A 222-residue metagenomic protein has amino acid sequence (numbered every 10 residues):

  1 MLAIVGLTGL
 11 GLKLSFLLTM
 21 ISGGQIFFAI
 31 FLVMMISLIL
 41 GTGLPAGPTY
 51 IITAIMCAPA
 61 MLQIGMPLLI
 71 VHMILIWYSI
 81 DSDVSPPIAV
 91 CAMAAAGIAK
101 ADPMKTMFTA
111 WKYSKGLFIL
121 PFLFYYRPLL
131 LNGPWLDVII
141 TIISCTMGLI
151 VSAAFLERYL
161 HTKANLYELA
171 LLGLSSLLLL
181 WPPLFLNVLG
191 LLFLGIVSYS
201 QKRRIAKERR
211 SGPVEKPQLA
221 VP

Functional and structural regions predicted by a protein language model:
M1-P222: Alpha-helical transmembrane segments of multi-pass membrane transport proteins
